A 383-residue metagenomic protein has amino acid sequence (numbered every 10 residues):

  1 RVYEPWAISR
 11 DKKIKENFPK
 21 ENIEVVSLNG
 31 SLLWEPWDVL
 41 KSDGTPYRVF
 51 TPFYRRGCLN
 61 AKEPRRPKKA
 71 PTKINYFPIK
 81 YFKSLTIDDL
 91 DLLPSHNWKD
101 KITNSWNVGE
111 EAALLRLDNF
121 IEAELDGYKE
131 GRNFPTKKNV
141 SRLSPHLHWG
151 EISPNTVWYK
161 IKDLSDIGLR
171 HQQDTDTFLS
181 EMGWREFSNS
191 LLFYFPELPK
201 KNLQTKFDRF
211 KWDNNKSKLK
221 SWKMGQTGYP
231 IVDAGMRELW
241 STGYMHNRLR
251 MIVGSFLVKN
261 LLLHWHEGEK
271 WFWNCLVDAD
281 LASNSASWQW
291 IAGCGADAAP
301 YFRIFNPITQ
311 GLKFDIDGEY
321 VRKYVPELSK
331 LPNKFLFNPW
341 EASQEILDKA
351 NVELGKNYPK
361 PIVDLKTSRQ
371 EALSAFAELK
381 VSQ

Functional and structural regions predicted by a protein language model:
R1-R65, R237, S283, K366-S368 (+2 more regions): Trp/Phe/Arg-rich N-terminal binding region typifying the photolyase-homology
V2, N260, K360: Conserved short-loop catalytic and cofactor-binding motifs
V2-Y3, G131, K223-M224: A generic structural signal for short
D11-N22, T51-Y54, D118, W158 (+5 more regions): Short, well-ordered alpha-helical packing segments
K13, W34-L40, N104, L115-R116 (+5 more regions): Intrinsically disordered, low-complexity boundary segments flanking structured domains
E16-G30, G150, W158, A296-Y301 (+1 more regions): Compositionally biased, low-hydrophobicity segments enriched in charged and small polar residues
T45-N202, K206, D315, E319-Q383: Glycine/tryptophan-enriched, flexible segments
K138-N333: Active-site-proximal binding-pocket segments
